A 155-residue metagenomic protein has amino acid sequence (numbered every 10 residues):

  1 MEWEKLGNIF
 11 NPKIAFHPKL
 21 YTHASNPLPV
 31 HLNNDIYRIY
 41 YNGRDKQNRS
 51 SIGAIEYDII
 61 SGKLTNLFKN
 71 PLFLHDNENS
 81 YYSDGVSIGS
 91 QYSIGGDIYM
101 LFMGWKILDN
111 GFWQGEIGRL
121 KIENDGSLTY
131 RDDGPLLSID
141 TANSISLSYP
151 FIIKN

Functional and structural regions predicted by a protein language model:
M1-N26, V30-D84, Y92-N155: Beta-rich carbohydrate-recognition and catalytic domains
